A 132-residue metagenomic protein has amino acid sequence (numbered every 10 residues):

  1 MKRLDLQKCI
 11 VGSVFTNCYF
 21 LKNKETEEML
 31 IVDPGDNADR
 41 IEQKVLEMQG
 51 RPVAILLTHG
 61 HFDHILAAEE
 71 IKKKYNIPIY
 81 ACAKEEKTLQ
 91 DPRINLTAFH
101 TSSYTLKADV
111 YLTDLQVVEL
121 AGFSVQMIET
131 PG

Functional and structural regions predicted by a protein language model:
M1-M48: Conserved beta-strand hairpin/beta-sheet module of binuclear metal-dependent hydrolase folds, prominently
C9-V11, K107-D109, E129-P131: Short Gly/Pro-enriched turn/cap motifs at secondary-structure boundaries
T16, T58, T130: Ser/Thr-centric signal marking residues that sit in or immediately flank functional binding/regulatory motifs
F20, L115-G132: Core dinuclear metal-dependent hydrolase active-site scaffold
N23, G60, G132: Glycine-rich His-Gly loop
L30-V32, A54-L56, M127-E129: Short catalytic-loop micro-motif centered on adjacent basic/acidic residues
N37-R40, K44-F123: Active-site HxH/HxHxD metal-binding segment of metal-dependent hydrolases
